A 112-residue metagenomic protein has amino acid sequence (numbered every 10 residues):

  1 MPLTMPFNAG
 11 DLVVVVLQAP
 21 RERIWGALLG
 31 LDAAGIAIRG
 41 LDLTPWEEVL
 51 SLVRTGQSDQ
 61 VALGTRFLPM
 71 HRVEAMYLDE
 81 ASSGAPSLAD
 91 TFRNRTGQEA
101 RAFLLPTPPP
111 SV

Functional and structural regions predicted by a protein language model:
P2-V112: Conserved RNA-binding domains used in RNP assembly and mRNA/RNA metabolism
